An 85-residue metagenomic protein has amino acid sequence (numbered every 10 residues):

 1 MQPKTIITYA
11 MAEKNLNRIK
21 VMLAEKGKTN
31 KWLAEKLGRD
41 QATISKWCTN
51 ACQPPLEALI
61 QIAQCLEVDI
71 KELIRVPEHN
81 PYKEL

Functional and structural regions predicted by a protein language model:
M1-A12, V21, G27, K46 (+2 more regions): Short, charged recognition helix plus adjacent turn of helix-turn-helix-like nucleic-acid-binding domains
L16-I19, R39, L56, L66: Secretory-pathway ectodomains
N17-K36: Short basic helix-loop element that most often maps to the first helix and adjoining turn of HTH DNA-binding modules
E25-K26, A51-P54, C65: Helix-turn-helix/winged-helix DNA-binding modules
N30, Q41, L56-L59: Helix-turn-helix DNA-binding elements, focusing on the entry/boundary residues of the two helices that contact DNA
W32, T43, E72: Residues in the helix-turn-helix
G38-P54: Recognition helix of helix-turn-helix/homeodomain-like DNA-binding domains that insert into the DNA major groove
E57-E72: DNA major-groove recognition helix of helix-turn-helix/homeodomain DNA-binding modules
